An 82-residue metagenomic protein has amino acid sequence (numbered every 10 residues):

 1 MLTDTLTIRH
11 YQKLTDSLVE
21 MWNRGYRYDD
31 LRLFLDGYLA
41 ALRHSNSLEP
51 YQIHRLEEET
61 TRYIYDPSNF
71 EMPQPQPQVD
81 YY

Functional and structural regions predicted by a protein language model:
L2-D36: N-terminal acidic leader/helix
D4, H54-Y82: Charged low-complexity stretches with an acidic bias
L18, L35-L39, I53, T60: Generic L/I/V-rich hydrophobic alpha-helical segments across diverse proteins
R24-R27, L48, N69-F70: Intrinsically disordered or highly flexible coil/loop and linker segments, enriched in small and charged/polar residues
D29, A41, P50: Short, electropositive, low-hydrophobicity segments enriched in small/polar residues
L39-R43, I64-P67: A structural signal for well-ordered alpha-helices, especially hydrophobic packing surfaces of coiled-coils
R43-S45, P73: Extended rod-forming repeat segments used as scaffolds/tethers
N46-S47, Q52: Acidic, low-complexity, intrinsically disordered interaction modules
